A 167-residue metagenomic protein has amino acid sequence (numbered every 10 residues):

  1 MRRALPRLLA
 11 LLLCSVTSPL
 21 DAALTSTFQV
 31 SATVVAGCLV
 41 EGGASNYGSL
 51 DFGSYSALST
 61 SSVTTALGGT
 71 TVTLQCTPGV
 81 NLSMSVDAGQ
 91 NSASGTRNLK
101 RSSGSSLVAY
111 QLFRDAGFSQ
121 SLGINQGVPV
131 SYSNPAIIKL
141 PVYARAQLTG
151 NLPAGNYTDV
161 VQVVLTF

Functional and structural regions predicted by a protein language model:
M1-L9: Bacterial N-terminal signal peptides that target proteins for export
T17-P19: N-terminal signal peptide c-region/cleavage motif recognized by signal peptidases
A22-K100, I124-F167: N-terminal small/polar-rich segments of proteins
D87-G89, Q111-D115: Predominantly extracellular/luminal cell-surface or secreted proteins
R97-L112: Glycan-recognition/cleft segments
A116-F118, F167: Solvent-exposed strand-loop boundary residues in beta-sheet-rich modules
F118-I124: Surface-exposed loop/edge segments in extracytoplasmic proteins
